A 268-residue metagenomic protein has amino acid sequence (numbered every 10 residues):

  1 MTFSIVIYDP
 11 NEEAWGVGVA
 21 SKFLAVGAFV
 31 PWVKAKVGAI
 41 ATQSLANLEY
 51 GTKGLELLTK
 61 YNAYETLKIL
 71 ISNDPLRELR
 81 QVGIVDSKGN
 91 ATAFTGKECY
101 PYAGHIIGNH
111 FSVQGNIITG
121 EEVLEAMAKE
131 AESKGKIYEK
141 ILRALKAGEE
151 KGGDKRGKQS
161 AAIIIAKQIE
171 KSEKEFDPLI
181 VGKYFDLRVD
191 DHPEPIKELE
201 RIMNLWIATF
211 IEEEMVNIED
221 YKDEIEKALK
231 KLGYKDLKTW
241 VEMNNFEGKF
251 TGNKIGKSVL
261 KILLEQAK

Functional and structural regions predicted by a protein language model:
M1-E219, E224: N-terminal nucleophile
K155, T251-G252: Short, surface-exposed helix-loop/turn micro-motifs enriched in polar/charged residues
D190, K197, E242, K254-K268: C-terminal non-catalytic accessory extensions
I211-T251, L263-A267: A short amphipathic alpha-helical interaction element
